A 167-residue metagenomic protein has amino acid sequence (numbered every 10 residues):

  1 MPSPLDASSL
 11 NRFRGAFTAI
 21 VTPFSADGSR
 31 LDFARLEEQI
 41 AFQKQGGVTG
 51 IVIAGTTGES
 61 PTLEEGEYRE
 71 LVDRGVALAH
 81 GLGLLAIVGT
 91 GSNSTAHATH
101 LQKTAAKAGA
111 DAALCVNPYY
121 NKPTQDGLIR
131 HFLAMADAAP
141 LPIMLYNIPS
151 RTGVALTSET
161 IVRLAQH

Functional and structural regions predicted by a protein language model:
P2-A155, I161: Active-site beta->alpha loop and helix N-cap motifs at the rims of alpha/beta catalytic domains
T160-H167: Active-site/ligand-binding-proximal alpha/beta "capping" segment
